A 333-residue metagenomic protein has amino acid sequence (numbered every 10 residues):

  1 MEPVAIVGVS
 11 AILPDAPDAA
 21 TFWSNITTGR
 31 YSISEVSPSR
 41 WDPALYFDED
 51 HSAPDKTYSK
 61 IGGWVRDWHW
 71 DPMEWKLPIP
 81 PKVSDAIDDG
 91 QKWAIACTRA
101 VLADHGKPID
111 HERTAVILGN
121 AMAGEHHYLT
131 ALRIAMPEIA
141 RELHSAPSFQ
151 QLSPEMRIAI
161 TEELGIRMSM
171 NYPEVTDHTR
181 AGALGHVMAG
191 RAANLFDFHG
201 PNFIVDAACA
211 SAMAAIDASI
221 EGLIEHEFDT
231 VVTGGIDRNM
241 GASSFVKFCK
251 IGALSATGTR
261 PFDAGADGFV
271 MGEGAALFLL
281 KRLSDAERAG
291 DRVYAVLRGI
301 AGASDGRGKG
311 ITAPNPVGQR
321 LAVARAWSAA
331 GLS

Functional and structural regions predicted by a protein language model:
M1-S333: Condensing-enzyme catalytic core of the thiolase-fold
